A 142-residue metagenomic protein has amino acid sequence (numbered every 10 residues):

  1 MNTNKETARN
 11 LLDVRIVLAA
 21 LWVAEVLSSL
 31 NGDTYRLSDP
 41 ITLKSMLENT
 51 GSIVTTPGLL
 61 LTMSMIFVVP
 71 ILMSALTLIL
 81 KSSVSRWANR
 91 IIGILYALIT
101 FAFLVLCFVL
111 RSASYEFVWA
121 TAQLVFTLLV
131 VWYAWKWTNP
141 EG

Functional and structural regions predicted by a protein language model:
M1-S28: Cytosolic juxtamembrane helix and N-cap/initiation of the first transmembrane helix
E6-L12, T62, L80, F103-C107 (+2 more regions): Multi-pass alpha-helical transmembrane bundle typical of ion/small-solute transporters and intramembrane aspartyl
E25-G58, M65: Hydrophobic transmembrane helix segments
T62-A75: Hydrophobic alpha-helical transmembrane segments
T77-W87: Membrane-helix interface "capping/anchor" motifs
A88-V105: Hydrophobic alpha-helical membrane segments
R111-A122: Non-cytosolic membrane-interface motifs at loop->transmembrane helix junctions
V125-G142: Membrane-water interface at the C-terminal end of transmembrane alpha helices
